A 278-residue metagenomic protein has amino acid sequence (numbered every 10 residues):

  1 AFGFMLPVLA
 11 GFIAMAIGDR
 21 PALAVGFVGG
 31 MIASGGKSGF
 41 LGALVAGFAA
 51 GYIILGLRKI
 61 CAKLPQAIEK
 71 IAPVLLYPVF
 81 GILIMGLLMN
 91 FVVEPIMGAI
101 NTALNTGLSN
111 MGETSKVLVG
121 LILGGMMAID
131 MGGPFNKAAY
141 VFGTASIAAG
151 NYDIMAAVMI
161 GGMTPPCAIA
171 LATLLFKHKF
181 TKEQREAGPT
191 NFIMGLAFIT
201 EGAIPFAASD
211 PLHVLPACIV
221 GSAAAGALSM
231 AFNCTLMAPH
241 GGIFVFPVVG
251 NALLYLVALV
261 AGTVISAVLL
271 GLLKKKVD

Functional and structural regions predicted by a protein language model:
A1-Q66, K70-V277: Pore-lining transmembrane helices
